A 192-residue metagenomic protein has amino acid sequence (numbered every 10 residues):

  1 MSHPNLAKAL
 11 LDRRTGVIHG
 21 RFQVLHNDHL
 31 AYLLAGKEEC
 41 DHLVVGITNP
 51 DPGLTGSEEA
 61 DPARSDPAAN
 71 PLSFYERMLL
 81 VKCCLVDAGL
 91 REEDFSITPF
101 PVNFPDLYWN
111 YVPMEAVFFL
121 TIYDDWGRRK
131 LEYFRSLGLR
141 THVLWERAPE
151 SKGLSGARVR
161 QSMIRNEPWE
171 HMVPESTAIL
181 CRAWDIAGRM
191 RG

Functional and structural regions predicted by a protein language model:
M1-G192: Nucleotidyltransferase catalytic core that binds NTPs
